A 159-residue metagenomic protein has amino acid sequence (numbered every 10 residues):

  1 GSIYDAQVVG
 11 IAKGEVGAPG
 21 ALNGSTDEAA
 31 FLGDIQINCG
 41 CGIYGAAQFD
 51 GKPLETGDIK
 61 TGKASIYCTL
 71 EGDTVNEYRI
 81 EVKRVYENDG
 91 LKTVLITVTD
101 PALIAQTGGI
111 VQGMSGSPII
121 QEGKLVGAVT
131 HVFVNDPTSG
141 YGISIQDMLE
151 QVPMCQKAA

Functional and structural regions predicted by a protein language model:
G1-A159: C-terminal recognition in membrane/secretory proteostasis and scaffolding
